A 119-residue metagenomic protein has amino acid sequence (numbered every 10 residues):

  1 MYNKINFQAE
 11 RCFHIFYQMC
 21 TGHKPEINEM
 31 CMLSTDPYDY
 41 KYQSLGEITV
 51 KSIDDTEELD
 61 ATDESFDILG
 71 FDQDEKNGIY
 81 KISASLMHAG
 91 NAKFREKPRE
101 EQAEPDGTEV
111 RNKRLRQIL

Functional and structural regions predicted by a protein language model:
M1-L119: N-terminal switch/interaction subdomains of large nucleotide-dependent motors and GTPases
